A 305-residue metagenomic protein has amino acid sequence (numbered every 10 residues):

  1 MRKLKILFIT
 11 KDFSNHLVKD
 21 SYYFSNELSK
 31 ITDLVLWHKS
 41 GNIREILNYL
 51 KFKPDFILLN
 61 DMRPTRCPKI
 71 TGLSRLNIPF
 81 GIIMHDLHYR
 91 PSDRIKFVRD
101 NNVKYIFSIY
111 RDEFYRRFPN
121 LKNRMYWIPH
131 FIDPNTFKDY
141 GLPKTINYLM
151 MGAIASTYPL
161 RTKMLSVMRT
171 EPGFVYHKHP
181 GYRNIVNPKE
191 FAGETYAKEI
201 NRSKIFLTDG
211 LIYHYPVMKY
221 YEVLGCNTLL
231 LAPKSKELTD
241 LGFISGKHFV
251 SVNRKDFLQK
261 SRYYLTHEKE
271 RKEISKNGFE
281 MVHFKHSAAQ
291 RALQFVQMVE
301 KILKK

Functional and structural regions predicted by a protein language model:
M1-F52, F56, N60-R75, P79 (+4 more regions): Nucleotide-sugar donor-binding catalytic core of glycosyltransferases
R202, K219, K260, N277-G278: Short, hydrophobic/aromatic alpha-helical segments in well-folded domains
S245-S251: A short acidic/histidine/glycine-rich donor-binding loop in glycosyltransferase catalytic cores
N253-E270: C-terminal "capping" alpha-helix adjacent to the active site of nucleotide-linked donor transferases in cell-envelope
L265-E300: A charged, aromatic-enriched C-terminal amphipathic alpha-helix characteristic of glycosyltransferases across folds
